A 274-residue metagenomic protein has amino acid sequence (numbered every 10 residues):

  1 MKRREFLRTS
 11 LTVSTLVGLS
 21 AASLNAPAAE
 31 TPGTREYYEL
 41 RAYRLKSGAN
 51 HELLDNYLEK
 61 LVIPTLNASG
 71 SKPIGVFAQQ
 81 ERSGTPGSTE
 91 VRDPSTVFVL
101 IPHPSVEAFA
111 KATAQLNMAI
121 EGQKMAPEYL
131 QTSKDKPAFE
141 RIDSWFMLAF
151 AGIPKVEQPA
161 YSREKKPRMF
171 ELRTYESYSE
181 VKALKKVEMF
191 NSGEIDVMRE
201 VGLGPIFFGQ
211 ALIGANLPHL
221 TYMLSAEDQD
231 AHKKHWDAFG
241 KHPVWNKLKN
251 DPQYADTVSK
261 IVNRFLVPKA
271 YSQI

Functional and structural regions predicted by a protein language model:
L7-G122, Q131-W245, Y254-I274: Short S/T/G/P-rich N-terminal loop/turn motif that feeds into the first structured element of a domain
